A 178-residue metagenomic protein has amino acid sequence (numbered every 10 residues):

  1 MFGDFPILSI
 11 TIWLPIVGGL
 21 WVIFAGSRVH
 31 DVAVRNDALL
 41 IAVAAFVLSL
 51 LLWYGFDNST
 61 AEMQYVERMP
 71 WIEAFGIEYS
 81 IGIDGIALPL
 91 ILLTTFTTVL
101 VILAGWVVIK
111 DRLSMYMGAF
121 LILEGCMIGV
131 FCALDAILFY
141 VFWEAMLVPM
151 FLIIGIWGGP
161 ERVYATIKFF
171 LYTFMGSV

Functional and structural regions predicted by a protein language model:
M1-G3, W13-L14, M69-A74, A119-L123 (+2 more regions): Short hydrophobic/aromatic segments of transmembrane alpha-helices and their interfaces
M1-I7, V22-L103, V107-G118: Transmembrane helix-loop-helix hairpins at membrane boundaries of multipass inner-membrane proteins
I7-L20: The first (N-terminal) embedded transmembrane alpha-helix
T11, S80-I81, F131, Y140: Residue-level signal for helical boundary/lining positions with a hydrophobic bias
I12-P15, A38-I41, T94, F120 (+2 more regions): Residue-level recognition of transmembrane alpha-helices in multi-pass small-molecule transporters/permeases
V17-G19, T98-V99, I122-M127: Hydrophobic, membrane-inserted alpha-helices
G18-A25, L100-V101, V148-I154: Juxtamembrane transmembrane-helix termini
R28-V32, G118-A119, C126-V178: Alpha-helical multi-pass transmembrane bundles of energy-transducing inner-membrane proteins
